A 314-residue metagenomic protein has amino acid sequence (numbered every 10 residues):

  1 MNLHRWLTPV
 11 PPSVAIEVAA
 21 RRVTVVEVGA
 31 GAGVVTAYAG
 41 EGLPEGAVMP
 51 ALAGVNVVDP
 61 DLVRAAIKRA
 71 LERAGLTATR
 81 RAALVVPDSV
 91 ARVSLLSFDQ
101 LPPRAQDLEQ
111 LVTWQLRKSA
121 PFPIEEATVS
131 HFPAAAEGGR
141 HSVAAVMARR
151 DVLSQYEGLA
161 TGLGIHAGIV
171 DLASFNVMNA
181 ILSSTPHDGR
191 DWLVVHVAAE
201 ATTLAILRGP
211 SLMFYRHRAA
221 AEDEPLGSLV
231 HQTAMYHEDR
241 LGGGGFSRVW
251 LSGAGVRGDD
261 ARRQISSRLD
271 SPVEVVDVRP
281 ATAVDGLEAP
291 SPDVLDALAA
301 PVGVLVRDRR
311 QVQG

Functional and structural regions predicted by a protein language model:
M1-G314: Hydrophobic/aromatic-enriched cytosolic interaction surfaces used to assemble or bind macromolecules
